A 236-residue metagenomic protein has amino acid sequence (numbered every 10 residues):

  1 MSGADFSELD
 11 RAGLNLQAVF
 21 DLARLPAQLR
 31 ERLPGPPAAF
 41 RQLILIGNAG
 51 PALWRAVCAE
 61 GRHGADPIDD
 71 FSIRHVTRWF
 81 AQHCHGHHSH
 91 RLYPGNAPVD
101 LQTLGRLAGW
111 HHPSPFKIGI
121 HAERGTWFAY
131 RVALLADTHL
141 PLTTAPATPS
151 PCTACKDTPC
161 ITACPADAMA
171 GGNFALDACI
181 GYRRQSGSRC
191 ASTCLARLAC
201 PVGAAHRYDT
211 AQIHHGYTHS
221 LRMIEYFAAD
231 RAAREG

Functional and structural regions predicted by a protein language model:
M1-G236: Non-ligating segments of multi-cofactor redox enzymes
